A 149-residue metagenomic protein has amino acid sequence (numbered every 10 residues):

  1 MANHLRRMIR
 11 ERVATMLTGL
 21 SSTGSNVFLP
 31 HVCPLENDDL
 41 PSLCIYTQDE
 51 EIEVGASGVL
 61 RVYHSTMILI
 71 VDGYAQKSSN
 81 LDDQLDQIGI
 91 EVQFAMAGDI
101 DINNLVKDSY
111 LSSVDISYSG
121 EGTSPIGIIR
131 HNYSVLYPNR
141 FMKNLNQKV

Functional and structural regions predicted by a protein language model:
M1-E36, D49-V149: Charged, amphipathic alpha-helical segments and their flanking helix caps
N37-T47: Short, well-ordered secondary-structure micro-motifs within conserved domains or adaptor modules
